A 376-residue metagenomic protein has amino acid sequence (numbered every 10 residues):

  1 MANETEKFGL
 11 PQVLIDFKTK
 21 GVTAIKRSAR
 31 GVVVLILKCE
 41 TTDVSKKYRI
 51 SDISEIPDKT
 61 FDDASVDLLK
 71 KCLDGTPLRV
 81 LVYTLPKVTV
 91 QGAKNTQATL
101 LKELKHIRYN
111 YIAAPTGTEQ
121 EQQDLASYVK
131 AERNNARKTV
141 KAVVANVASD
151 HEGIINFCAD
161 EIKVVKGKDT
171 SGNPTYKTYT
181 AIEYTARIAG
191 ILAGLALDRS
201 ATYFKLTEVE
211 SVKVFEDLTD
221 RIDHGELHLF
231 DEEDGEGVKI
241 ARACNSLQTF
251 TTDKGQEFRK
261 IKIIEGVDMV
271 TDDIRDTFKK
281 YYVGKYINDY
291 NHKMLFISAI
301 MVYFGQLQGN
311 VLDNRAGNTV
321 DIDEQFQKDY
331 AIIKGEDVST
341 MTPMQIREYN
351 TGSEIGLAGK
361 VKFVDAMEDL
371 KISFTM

Functional and structural regions predicted by a protein language model:
M1-L68, L73-P77, R199, D231-M376: Structured, hydrophobic secondary-structure cores that serve as assembly/anchoring elements
R30-V32, R108-N110, T139-V140, H224-L227: Short, surface-exposed beta-edge/turn micro-motifs
V34-L37, A189, E216: Glycine-centered structural positions embedded in regular secondary structure
S65-Y203: Extracellular Cys-Trp
I191-D253: Extended, charged amphipathic alpha-helical segments
